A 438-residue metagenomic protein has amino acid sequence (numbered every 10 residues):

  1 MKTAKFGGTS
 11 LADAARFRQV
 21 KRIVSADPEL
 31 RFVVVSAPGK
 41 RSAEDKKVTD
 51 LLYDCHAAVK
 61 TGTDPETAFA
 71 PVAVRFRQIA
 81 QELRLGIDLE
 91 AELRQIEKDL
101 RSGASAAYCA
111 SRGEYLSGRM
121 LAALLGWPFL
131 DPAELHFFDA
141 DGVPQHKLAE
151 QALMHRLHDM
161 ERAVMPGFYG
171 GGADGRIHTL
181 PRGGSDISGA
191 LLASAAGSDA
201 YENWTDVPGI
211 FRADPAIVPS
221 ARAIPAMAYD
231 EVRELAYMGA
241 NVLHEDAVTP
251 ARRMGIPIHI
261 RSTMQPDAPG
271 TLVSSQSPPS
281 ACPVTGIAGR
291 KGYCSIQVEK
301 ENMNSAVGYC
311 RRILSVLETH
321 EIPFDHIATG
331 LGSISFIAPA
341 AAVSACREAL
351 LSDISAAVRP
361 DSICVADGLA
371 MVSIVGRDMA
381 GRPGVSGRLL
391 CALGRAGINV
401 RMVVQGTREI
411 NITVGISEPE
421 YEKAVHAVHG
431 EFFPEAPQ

Functional and structural regions predicted by a protein language model:
M1-V248, P339, G415-S417, A436: Nucleotide/pyrophosphate-binding catalytic subdomain
A57, Q81, I256-H259, I322 (+2 more regions): Non-catalytic alpha-helical coupling and interface elements of nucleotide-dependent molecular machines and regulators
F129-D131, I260, H326, M402: A structural preference for short, hydrophobic beta-strand core positions in alpha/beta folds
L135-F137, P208-I210, P266, G332 (+1 more regions): Positions that flank functional sites
M254-P269, K291: Active-site C-terminal subdomain of aminotransferase-like
D267-Q438: A conserved regulatory-domain signal marking ACT and ACT-like small-molecule sensing domains and adjacent regulatory
